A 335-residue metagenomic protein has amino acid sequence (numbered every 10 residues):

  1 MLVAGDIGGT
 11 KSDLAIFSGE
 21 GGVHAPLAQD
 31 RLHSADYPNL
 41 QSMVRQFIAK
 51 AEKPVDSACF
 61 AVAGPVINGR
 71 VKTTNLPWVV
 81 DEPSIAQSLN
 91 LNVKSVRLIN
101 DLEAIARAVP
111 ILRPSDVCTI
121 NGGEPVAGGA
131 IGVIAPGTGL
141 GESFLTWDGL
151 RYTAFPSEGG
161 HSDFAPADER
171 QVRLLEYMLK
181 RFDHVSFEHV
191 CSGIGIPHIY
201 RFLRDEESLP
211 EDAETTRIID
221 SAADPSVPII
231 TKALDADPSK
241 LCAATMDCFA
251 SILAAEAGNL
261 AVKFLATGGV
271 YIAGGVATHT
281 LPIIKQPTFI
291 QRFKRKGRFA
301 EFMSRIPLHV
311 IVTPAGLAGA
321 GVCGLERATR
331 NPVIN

Functional and structural regions predicted by a protein language model:
M1-P54, R173-N335: ATP-binding/phosphotransfer module of carbohydrate and carboxylate kinases, centering on a glycine-rich
L2-D6, V55-C59, S95-R97, G123 (+2 more regions): Short glycine-aspartate micro-motif
S12, P65-I67, G139-S143, H198 (+1 more regions): Short, acidic Gly/Pro/Ser/Thr-rich loop/turn segments
L32-A35, T73-P77, R97-E103, G122-V126 (+2 more regions): Active-site nucleophile and cofactor-binding loops and adjacent substrate-binding regions of central metabolic enzymes
A51-L98, A104-D116, V133, H279-P282: Short beta-strand-loop/turn "lid" adjacent to the catalytic site in phosphate-handling enzymes
F60-P65, A135-T138, T267-A277: Glycine-rich beta-strand-to-loop/alpha-helix junction loops that act as flexible
I67, V93-V126, D220-A255: ATP-dependent carbohydrate kinase catalytic cores
D116-E188, L281-P282, T288-K294, R298-M303: Glycine-rich phosphate-binding loop of actin/hexokinase-like ATP-binding domains
